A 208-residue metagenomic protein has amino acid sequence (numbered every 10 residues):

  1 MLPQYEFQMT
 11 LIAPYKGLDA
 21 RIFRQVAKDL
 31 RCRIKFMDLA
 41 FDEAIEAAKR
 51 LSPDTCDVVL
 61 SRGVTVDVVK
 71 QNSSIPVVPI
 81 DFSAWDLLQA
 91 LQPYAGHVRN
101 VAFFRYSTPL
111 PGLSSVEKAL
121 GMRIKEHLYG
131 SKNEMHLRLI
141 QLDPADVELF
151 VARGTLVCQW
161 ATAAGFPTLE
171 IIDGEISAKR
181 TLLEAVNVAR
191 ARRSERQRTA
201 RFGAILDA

Functional and structural regions predicted by a protein language model:
M1-A208: Non-catalytic structural scaffold of enzyme domains
